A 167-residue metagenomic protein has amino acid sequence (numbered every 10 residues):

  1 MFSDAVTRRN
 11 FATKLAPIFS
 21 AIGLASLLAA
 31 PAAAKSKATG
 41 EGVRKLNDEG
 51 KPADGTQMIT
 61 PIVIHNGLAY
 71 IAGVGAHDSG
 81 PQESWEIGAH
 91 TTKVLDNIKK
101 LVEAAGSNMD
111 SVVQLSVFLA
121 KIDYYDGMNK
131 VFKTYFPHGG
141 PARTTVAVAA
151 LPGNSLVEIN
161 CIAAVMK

Functional and structural regions predicted by a protein language model:
F2-T92, E103, A120-K167: N-terminal presequence-like segments and the immediate start of the first folded domain
L95: Short-chain dehydrogenase/reductase
I98: Residue-level signal for inorganic ion chemistry
L101-V112: Phosphate/pyrophosphate-binding loops at sites that engage ATP/ADP/AMP, CoA/4′-phosphopantetheine, polyphosphate
V112-K121: Acidic helix-start/capping segments at beta-turn-to-alpha-helix junctions
